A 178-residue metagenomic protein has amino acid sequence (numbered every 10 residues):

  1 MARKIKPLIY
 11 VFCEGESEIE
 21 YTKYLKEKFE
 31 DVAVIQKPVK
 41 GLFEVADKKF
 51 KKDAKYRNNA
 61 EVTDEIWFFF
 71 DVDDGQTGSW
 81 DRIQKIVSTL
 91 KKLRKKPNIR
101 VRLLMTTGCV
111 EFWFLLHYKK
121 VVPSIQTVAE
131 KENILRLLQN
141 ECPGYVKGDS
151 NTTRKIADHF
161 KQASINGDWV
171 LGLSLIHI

Functional and structural regions predicted by a protein language model:
M1-L8, I19-Q36, K51-E65, V72-I176: C-terminal accessory helical subdomains adjacent to catalytic cores in phosphodiester- and nucleotide-handling enzymes
C13-G15: Helix N-cap/beta->alpha junction signal
L42-K48: Eukaryotic endosomal/vacuolar membrane-trafficking regulators centered on PX-domain-mediated PI3P pathways
